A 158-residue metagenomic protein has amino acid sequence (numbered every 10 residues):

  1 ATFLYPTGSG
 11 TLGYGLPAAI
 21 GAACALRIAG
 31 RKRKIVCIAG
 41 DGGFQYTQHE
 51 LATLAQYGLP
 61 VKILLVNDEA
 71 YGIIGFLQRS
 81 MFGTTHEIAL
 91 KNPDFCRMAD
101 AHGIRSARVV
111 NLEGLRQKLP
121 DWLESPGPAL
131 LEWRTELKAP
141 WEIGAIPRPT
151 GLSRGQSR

Functional and structural regions predicted by a protein language model:
A1-R158: Thiamine diphosphate
